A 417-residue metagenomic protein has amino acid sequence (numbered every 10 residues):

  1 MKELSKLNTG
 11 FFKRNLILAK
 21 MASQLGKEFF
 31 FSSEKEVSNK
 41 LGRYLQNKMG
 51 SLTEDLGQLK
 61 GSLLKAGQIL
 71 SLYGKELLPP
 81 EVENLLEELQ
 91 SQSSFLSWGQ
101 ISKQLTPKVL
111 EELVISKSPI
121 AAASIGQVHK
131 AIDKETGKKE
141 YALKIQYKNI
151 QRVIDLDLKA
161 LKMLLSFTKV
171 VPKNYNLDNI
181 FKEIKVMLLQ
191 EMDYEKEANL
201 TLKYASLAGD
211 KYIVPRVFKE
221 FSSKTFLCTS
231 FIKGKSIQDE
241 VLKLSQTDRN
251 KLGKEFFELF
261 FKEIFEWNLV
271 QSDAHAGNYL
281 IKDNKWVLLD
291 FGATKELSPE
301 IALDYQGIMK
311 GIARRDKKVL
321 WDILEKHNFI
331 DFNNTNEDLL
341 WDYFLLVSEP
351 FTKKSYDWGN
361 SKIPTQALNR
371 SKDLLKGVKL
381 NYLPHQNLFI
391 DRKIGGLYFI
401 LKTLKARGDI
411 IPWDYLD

Functional and structural regions predicted by a protein language model:
M1-F261, I281-V287, F291-P299, K310 (+1 more regions): Broad phosphate/nucleotide-binding scaffolds in NTP-utilizing and phosphate-metabolizing enzymes
F260-L269: Protein kinase catalytic-loop region centered on the HRD/HxD motif
L269-A276: Catalytic-loop of the protein kinase fold
D304-I308: Short amphipathic alpha-helical recognition elements used for nucleic-acid or partner binding across transcription
R315-D316: Short helix-adjacent coil turns
